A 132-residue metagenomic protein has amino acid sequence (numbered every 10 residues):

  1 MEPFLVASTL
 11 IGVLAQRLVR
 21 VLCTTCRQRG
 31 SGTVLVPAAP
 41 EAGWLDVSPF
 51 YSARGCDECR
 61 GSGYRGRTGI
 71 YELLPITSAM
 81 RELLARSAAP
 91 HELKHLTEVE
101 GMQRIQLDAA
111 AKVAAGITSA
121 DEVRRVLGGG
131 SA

Functional and structural regions predicted by a protein language model:
M1-A132: Short, flexible helix-loop junctions that flank or precede catalytic/ligand sites
